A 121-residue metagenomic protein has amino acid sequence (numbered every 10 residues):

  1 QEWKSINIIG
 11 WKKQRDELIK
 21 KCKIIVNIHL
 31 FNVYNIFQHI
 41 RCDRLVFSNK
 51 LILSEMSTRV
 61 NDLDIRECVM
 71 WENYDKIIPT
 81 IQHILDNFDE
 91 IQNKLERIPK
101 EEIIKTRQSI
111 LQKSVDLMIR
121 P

Functional and structural regions predicted by a protein language model:
Q1-M70, K113-V115: Nucleotide-sugar donor-binding catalytic core of glycosyltransferases
K13, W71, E101, K105: Charge-dense, low-complexity intrinsically disordered segments
R41, T80, R97-I98: Short, hydrophobic/aromatic alpha-helical segments in well-folded domains
L53-E55, Y74-I77, L95, L111: Catalytic phosphate/metal-binding cores of nucleic-acid and nucleotide-processing enzymes, i.e., regions that mediate
D64, I81, L95: Short, flexible helix/strand-to-coil boundary loops that buttress conserved ligand/catalytic motifs in alpha/beta
E72-Q92: C-terminal "capping" alpha-helix adjacent to the active site of nucleotide-linked donor transferases in cell-envelope
L85-P121: A charged, aromatic-enriched C-terminal amphipathic alpha-helix characteristic of glycosyltransferases across folds
